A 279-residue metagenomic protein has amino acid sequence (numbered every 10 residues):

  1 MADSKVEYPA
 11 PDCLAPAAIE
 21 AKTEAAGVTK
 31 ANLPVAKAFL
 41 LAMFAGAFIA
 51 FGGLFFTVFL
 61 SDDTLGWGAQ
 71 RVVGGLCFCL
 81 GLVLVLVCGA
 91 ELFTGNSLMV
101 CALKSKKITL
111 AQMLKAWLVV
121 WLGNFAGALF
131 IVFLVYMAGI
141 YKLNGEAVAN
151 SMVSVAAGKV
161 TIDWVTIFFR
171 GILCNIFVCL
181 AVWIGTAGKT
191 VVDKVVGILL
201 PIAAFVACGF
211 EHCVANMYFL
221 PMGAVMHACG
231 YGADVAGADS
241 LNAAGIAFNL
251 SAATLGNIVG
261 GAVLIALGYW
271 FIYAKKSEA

Functional and structural regions predicted by a protein language model:
A2-A279: Alpha-helical transmembrane segments and their helix-helix packing motifs
